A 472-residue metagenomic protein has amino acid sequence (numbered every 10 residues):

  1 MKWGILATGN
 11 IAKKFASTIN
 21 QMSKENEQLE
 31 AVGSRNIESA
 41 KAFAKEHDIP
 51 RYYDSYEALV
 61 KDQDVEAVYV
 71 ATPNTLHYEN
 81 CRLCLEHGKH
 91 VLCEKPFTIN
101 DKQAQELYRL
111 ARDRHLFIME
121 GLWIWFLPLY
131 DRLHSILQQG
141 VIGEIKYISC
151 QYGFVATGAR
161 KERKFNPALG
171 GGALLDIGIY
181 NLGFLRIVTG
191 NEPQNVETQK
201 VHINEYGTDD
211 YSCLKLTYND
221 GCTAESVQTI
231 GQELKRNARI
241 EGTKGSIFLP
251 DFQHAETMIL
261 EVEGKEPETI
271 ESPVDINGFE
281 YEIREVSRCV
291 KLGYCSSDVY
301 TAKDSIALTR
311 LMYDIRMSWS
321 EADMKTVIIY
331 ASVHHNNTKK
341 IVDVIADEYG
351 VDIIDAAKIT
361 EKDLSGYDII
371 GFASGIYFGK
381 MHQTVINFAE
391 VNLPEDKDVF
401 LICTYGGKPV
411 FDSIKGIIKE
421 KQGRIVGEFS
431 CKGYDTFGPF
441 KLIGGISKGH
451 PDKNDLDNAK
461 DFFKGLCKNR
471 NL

Functional and structural regions predicted by a protein language model:
M1-H47, E321: N-terminal Rossmann-like dinucleotide-binding module
H47-L110: Beta-loop-alpha module in the N-terminal Rossmann-like domain of NAD(P)-dependent dehydrogenases, especially those
A58, A67-Y69, Q105, N219 (+1 more regions): C-terminal helix-rich "cap/oligomerization" subdomain common to oxidoreductases
E106-W123, E144-K146, I418-E428: Rossmann-fold dehydrogenase core element
I124-Q199, N204-E205: Predominantly a Rossmann-like dinucleotide-binding segment in NAD(P)-dependent oxidoreductases
S149-A159, H254-I259, I425-L442: Mobile beta-alpha loop/short-helix "lid" or hinge segments that flank ligand
G183-A255, P273, R284-Y294, D314: Contiguous beta-strand/loop segments that form the cofactor/metal-binding neighborhood of enzyme cores
M324-I329, V333, N337-K339, V344-I354 (+1 more regions): FMN-binding flavodoxin-like domain, especially the glycine-rich phosphate-binding loop
